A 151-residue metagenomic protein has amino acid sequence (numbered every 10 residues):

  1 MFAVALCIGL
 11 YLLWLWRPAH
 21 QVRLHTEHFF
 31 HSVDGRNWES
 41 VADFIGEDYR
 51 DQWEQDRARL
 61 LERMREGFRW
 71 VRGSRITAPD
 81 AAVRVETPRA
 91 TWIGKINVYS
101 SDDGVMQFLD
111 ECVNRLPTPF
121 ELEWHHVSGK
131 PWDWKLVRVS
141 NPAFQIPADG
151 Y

Functional and structural regions predicted by a protein language model:
M1-F44, R59-E62: Short, low-complexity N-terminal intrinsically disordered segments enriched in polar/charged residues
W16, D51-E54, E111: Charge-dense, low-complexity intrinsically disordered segments
P18-A19, F68-V71, F108-C112: Intrinsically disordered, low-complexity segments enriched in polar/charged residues with Gly/Pro, especially when
L24, S74-I76, R115-P117: Short solvent-exposed loop/turn micro-motifs enriched in small/polar/acidic residues
T26, A78-D80, P131-L136: Hydrophobic residues on conserved beta-strands that form the core of alpha/beta folds
G35, R69-W70, H126: Secondary-structure boundary motif
A42-G104: Short solvent-exposed beta->alpha transition segments
V85-Y151: Exposed beta-sheet edge and beta->alpha loop/turn motif
